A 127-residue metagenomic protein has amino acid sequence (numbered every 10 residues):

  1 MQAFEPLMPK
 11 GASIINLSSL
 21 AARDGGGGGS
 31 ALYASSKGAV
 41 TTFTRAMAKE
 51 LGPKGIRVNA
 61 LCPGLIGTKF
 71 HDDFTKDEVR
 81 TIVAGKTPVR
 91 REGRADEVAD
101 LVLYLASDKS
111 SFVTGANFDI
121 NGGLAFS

Functional and structural regions predicted by a protein language model:
M1, S36, T44: Active-site helix of classical SDR
P6, K49-P53, S111: Alpha-helical segment proximal to the catalytic Tyr-Lys
S19: Residue(s) in the substrate-gating loop at a strand-loop-helix junction that position the organic substrate next
R23, C62-D73: Short, flexible catalytic-loop segment of classical short-chain dehydrogenase/reductase
G25-A34, A46: Active-site loop-to-helix junction immediately N-terminal to the catalytic Tyr of the SDR YXXXK motif in Rossmann-fold
A39, F43-M47, L51, L61 (+1 more regions): Hydrophobic alpha-helix immediately C-terminal to the catalytic Tyr-X-X-X-Lys motif of short-chain
T87-V98: A conserved structural motif in NAD(P)-dependent oxidoreductases
L103, T114-S127: Short C-terminal tail/terminal secondary-structure segment of NAD(P)H-dependent dehydrogenase/reductase domains
